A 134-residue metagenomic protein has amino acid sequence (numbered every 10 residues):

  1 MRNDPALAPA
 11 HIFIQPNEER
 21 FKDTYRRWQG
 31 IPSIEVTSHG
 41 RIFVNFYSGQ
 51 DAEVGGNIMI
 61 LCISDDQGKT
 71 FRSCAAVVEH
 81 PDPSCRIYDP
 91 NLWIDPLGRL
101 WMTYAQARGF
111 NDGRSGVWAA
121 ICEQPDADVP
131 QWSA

Functional and structural regions predicted by a protein language model:
M1-A134: Asp-box/BNR beta-propeller blade signature and adjacent active/binding-site loops in extracellular glycan-interacting
